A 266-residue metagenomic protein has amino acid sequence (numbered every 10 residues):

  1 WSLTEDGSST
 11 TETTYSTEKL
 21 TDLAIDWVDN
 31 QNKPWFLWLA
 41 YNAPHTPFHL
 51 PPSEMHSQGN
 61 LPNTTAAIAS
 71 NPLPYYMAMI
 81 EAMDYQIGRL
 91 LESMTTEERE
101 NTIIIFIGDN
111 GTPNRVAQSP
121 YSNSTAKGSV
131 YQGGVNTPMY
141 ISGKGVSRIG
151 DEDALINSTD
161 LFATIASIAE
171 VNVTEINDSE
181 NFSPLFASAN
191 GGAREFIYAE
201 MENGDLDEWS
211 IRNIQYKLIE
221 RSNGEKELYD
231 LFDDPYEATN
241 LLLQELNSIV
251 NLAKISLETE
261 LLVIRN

Functional and structural regions predicted by a protein language model:
W1-W35, Y41-L50, P62-I68, P74-M77: Formylglycine-dependent
S8-Y15, S70-M77, A126-G128, G145-I156 (+2 more regions): Active-site rim elements
E18-D22, P74, E81-G88, G134 (+6 more regions): A structural signal for well-ordered alpha-helical segments within the folded catalytic domains of diverse enzymes
Q31-L37, E98-I104, N136-T137, G192-E195 (+1 more regions): Loop/turn elements at helix/coil->beta-strand transitions in domains of secreted/extracellular proteins
W35-A40, Y76, I80, I87 (+5 more regions): Beta-strand elements within well-structured catalytic alpha/beta cores of enzymes that handle phosphate/sulfate esters
P47-H49, E92-S147, N157: Histidine-centered active-site microenvironments of extracellular/periplasmic hydrolases and transferases
N63, P113, L161, E225 (+2 more regions): Long, internal low-complexity/basic segments
T112-V130, S147, A154, T159-F162 (+1 more regions): C-terminal cap/loop subdomain of S1 sulfatases and analogous C-terminal strand-loop tails that border
